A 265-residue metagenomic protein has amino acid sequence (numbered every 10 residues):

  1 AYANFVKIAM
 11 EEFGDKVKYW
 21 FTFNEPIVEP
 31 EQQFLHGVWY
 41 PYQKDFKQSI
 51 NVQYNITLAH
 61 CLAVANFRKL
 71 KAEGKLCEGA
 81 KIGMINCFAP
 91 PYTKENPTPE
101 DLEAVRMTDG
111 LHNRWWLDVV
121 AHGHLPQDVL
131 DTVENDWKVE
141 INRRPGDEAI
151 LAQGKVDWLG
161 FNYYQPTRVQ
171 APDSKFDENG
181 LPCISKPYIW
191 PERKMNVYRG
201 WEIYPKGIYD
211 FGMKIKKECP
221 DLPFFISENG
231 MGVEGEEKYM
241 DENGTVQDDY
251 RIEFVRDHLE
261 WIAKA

Functional and structural regions predicted by a protein language model:
A1-A265: Active-site region of glycoside hydrolase catalytic domains
